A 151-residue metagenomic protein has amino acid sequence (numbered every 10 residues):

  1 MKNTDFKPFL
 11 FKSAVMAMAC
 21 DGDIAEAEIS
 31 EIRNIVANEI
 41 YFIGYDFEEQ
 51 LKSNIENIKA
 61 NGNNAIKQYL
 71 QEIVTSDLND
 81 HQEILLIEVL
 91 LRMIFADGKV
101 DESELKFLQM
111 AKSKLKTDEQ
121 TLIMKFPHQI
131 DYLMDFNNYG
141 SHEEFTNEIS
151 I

Functional and structural regions predicted by a protein language model:
M1-I151: Small-residue-enriched hydrophobic alpha-helices in membranes
